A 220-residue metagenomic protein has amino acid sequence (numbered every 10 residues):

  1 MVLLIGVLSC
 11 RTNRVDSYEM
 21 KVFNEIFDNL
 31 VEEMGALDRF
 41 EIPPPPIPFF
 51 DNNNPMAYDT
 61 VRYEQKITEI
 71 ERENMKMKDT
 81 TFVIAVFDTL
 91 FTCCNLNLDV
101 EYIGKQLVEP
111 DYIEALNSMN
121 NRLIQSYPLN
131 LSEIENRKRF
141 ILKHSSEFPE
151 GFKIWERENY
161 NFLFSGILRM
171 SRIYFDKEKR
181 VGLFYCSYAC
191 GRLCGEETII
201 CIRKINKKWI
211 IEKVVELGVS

Functional and structural regions predicted by a protein language model:
M1-V7: Bacterial N-terminal signal peptides
L8-T12, L193: In a subset of proteins, long, contiguous C-terminal domains/tails are tracked
R11-V181: Flexible low-complexity loop/turn motifs enriched in small/helix-breaking residues
G166-M170, L193-I199: Short, surface-exposed coil-to-beta transition loops
L168-S171, S187, E216-S220: Short aromatic loop motif centered on NTY/YTY
E178-S187, I202: A short hydrophobic beta-strand element
A189-G191: Short glycine/acidic-enriched loop and turn motifs that connect beta-strands
R203-V219: Short beta-strand edge/turn micro-motifs at domain boundaries
